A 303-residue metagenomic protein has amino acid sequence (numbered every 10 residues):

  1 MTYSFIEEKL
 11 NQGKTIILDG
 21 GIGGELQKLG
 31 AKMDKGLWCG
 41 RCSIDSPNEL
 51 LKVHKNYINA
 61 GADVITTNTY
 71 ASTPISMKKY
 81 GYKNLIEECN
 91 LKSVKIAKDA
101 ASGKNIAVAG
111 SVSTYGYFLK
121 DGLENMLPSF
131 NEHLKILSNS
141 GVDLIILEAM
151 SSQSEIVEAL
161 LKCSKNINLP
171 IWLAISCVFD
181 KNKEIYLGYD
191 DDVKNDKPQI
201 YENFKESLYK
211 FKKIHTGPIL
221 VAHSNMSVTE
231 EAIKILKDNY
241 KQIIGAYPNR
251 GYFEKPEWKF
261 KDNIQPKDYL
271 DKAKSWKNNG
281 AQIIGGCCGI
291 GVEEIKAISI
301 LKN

Functional and structural regions predicted by a protein language model:
M1-N303: Domain-level signal for soluble alpha/beta catalytic cores
